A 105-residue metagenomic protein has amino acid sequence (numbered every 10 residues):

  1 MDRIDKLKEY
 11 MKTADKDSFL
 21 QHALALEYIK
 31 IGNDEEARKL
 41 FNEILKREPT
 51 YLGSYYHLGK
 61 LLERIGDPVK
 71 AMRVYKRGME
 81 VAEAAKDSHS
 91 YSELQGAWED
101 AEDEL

Functional and structural regions predicted by a protein language model:
T13, R47, R64, V81-A85: Structural marker of alpha-solenoid helical repeat scaffolds
V69-R73, A97-L105: Alpha-helical linker/edge segments of TPR/alpha-solenoid repeat scaffolds and analogous pre-/post-domain helices
